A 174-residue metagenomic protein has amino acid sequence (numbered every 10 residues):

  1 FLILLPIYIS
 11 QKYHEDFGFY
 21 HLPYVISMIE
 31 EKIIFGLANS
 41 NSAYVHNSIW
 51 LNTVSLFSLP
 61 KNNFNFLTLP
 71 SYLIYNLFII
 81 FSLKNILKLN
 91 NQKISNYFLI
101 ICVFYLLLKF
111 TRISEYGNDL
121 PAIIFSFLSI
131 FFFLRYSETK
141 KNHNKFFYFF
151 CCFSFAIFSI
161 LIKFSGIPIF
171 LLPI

Functional and structural regions predicted by a protein language model:
F1-D16, L107: Transmembrane signal-anchor helices characteristic of membrane glycosylation enzymes that use polyprenol
Q11-Y24, E30-T53: Extracytoplasmic catalytic/substrate-binding loops of multi-pass membrane glycan-assembly enzymes
H21, R112-P121, L161, I167: Replace "multi-pass membrane enzymes" with "multi-pass membrane proteins
N41-V45, P60-I80: Loop-to-helix entry region of an early transmembrane alpha helix in multi-pass inner-membrane enzymes
P70-I74, N96-I101, L108-F133: Multi-pass, polyprenyl lipid-linked donor-dependent membrane glycosyltransferases
I79-L107: Transmembrane-helix signature of polytopic, membrane-embedded enzymes that assemble or transfer cell-envelope glycans
N90-N91, S129-F147: Membrane-interface transmembrane helices that cradle and orient dolichyl/undecaprenyl
F110, F147-F164, P168-I174: Membrane-interface alpha helices of multi-pass inner-membrane proteins
